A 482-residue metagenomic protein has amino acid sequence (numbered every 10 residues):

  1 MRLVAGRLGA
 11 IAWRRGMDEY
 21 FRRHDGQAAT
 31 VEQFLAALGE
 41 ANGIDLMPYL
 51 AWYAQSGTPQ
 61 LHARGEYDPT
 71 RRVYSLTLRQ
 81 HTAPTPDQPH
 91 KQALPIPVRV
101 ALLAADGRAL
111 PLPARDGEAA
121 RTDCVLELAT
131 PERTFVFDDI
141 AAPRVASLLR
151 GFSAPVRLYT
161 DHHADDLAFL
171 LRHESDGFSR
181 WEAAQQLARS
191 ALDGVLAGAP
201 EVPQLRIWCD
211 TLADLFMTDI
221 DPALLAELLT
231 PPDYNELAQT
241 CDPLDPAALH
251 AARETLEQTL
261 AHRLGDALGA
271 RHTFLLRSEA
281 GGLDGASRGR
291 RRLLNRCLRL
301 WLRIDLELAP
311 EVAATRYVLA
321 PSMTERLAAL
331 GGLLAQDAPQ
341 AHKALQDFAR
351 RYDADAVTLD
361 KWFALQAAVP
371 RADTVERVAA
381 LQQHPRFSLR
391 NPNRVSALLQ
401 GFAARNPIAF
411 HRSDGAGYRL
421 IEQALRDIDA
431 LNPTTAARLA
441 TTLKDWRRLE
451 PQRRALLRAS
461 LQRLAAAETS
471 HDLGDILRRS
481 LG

Functional and structural regions predicted by a protein language model:
M1-Y74, G194-D214, T435, L449-R458 (+1 more regions): Amphipathic alpha-helical substructures
R7, Y20, H24-G26, L35 (+8 more regions): Generic detector of bulky aromatic hydrophobic side chains
I11, H24, R64, R99 (+5 more regions): Surface-exposed loop/turn and secondary-structure junction residues enriched for glycine/proline
R23-A29, T122-R133, P155-H162, D242 (+1 more regions): Short, exposed beta-strand "edge-strand" segments with a Pro/Gly-rich flavor and a Y/T-containing core
T30, E66, P84, K91-P95 (+9 more regions): General N-terminal targeting signals
D45-Y49, T58-L148, E257, A261 (+1 more regions): Beta-strand-rich binding/interaction modules
L46, D138-G482: Long, ordered, helix-rich scaffold segments
A54-Q55, I96-V98, L158-T160, P231: Generic structural "secondary-structure junction" signal
